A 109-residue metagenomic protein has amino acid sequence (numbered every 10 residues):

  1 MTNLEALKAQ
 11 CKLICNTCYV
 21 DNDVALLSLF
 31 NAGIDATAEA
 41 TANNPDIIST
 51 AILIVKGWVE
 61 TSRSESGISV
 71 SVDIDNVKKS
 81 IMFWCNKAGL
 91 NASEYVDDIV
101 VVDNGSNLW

Functional and structural regions predicted by a protein language model:
M1-D46, L90-W109: Conserved short "hinge" loops at termini or chain/domain junctions
L4, L29, I54-G57, D73: Aromatic-enriched hydrophobic runs in primary sequence
Q10, S28, L53, S80 (+1 more regions): Residues that form generic nucleotide/phosphate-binding pockets
N16-V20, K56-W109: Short loop/turn elements at secondary-structure junctions
P45-E60: Short, hydrophobic/amphipathic alpha-helical patches that form generic packing surfaces within helical domains
